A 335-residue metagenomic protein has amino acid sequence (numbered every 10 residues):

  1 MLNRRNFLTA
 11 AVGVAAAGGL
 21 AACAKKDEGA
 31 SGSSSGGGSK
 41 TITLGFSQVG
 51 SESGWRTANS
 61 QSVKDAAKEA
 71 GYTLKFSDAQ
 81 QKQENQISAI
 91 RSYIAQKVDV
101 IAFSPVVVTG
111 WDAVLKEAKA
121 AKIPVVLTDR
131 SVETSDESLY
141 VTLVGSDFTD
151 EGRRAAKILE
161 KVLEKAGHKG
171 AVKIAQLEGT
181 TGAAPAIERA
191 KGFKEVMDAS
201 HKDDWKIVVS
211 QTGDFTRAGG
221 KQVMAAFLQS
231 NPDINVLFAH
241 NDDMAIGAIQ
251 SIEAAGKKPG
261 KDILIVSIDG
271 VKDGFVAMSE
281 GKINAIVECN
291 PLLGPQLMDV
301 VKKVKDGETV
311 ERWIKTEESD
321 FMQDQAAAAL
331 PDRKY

Functional and structural regions predicted by a protein language model:
M1-A15: N-terminal secretory signal peptides and thylakoid transit peptides that target proteins across membranes
A21-S34: Bacterial lipoprotein signal-peptidase II cleavage site
K40-I42, L177-P185, V196, S200 (+1 more regions): Hinge/cleft segment of the Venus flytrap/periplasmic-binding protein
T43-S62, A66, K75-S88, S92 (+4 more regions): Extracytoplasmic "Venus flytrap"
L44, Q86, L143-V172, G219-K221 (+2 more regions): Hydrophobic alpha-helical segments within soluble ligand-binding/sensing domains
F76-D78, T134-K161, Q176, S210 (+1 more regions): Short beta-strand elements at the ligand-binding edges of bilobed clamshell
F103-A120, F193, V209-V276: Hydrophobic alpha-helical
T109, A113-D150, K173, V271-A277 (+1 more regions): Flexible loop/hinge segments that line or gate small-molecule binding clefts
